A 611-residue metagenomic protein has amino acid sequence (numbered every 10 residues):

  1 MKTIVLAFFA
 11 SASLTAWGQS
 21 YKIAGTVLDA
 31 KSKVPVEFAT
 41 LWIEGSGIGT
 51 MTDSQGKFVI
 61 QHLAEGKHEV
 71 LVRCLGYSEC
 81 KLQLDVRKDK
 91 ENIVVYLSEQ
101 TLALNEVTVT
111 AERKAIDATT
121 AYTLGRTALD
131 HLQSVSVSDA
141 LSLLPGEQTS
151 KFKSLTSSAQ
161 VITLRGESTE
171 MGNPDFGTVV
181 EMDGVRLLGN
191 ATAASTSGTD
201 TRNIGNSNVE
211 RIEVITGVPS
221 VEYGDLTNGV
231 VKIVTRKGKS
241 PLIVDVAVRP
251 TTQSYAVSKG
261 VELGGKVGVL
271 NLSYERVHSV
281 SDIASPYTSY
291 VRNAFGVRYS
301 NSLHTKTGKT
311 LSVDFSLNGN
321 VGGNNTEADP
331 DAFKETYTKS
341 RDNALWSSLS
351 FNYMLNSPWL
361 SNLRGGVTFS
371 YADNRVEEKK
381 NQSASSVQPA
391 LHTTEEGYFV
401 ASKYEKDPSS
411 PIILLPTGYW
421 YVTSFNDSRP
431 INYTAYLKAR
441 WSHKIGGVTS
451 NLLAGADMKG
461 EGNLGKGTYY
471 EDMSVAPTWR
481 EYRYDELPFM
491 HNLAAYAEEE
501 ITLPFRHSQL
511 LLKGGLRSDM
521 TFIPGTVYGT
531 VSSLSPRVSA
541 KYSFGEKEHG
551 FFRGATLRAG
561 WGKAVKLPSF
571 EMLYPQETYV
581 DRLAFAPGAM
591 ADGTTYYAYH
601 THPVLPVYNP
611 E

Functional and structural regions predicted by a protein language model:
T26-S32, A39-E44, L71-Y77, R87-H131 (+1 more regions): Short, acidic, small-residue-rich periplasmic hinge/interaction motif at the N-terminus of Gram-negative outer-membrane
S46-K57: Short, acidic Ser/Thr/Gly-rich low-complexity loop/linker segments typical of extracellular and cell-surface proteins
Q61, V185-I215: Short acidic/polar hinge/loop motifs at secondary-structure boundaries that mediate gating or recognition
I93-V95, R202-I243: A beta-strand signature from Gram-negative outer-membrane beta-barrel systems, especially the internal plug domain
S142-R186: Extracytoplasmic beta-strand/coil segments of soluble accessory domains associated with Gram-negative outer-membrane
D245-H278, S285-S370: Transmembrane beta-barrel wall of Gram-negative outer-membrane proteins
L303-V321, S340-V527: Face-selective signature of the C-terminal outer-membrane beta-barrel domain
E486-E611: Structural signature of Gram-negative outer-membrane beta-barrels, strongest in the C-terminal barrel of TonB-dependent
